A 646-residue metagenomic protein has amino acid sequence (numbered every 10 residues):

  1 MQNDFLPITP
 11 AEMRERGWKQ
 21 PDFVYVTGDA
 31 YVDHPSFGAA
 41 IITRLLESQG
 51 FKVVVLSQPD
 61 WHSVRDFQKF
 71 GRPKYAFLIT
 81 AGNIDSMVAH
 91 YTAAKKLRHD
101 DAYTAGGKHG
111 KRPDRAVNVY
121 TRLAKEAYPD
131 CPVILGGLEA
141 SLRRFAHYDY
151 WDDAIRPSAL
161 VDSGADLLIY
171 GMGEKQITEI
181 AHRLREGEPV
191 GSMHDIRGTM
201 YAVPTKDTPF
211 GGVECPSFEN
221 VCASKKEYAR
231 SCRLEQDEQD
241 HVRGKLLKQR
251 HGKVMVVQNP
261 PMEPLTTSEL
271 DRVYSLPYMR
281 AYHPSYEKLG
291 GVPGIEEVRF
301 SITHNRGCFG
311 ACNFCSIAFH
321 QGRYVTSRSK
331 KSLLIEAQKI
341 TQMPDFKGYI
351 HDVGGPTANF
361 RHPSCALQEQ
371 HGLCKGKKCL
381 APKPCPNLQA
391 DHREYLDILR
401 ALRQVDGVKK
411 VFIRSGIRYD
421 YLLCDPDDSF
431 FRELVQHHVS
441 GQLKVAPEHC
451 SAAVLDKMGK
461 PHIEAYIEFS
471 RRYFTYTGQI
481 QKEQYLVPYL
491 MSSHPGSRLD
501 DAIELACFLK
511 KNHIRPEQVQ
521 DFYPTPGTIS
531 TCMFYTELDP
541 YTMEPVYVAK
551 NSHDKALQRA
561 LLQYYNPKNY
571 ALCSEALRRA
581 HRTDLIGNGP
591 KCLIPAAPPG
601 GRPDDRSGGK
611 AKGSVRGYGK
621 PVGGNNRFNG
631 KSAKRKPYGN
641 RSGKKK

Functional and structural regions predicted by a protein language model:
Q2-Q20, A30, K226-S301: N-terminal [4Fe-4S]-dependent radical SAM core
Y25, L56, D60-W61, K339-V487 (+1 more regions): Conserved SAM/AdoMet-binding glycine-rich loop
V26-Y31, L289-S316, T341, Y349: N-terminal pre-triad scaffold of radical SAM enzymes
G38, S57-H251, Q258-N259: Glycine-rich beta-alpha loop elements in corrinoid/cobalamin-binding modules across cobalamin-dependent enzymes
H62, G191-Q239, K253, M262 (+7 more regions): Terminal amphipathic helices with adjacent charged low-complexity linkers/tails
D85-A94, L142-R144, E174-E179, P204-P209 (+7 more regions): Flexible glycine/acidic-rich beta-alpha junction loops that bind and position SAM and/or redox cofactors in anaerobic
D166, V273, C308, C312 (+4 more regions): Conserved, mostly hydrophobic/aromatic
H371, K377, L593-K646: Acidic, low-complexity intrinsically disordered tails
